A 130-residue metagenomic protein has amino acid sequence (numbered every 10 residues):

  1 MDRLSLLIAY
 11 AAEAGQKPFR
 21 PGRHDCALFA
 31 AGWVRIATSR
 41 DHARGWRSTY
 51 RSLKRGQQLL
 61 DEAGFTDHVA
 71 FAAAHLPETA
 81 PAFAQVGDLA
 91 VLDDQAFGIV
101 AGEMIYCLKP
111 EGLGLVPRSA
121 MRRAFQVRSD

Functional and structural regions predicted by a protein language model:
M1-E62: N-terminal capping segments
D25-A27, S52, T66, Y106 (+1 more regions): A generic structural micro-environment signature that highlights single residues at secondary-structure boundaries
K54-L115: ...with weaker cross-activation on analogous glycine-rich loops/strands in unrelated enzymes
V116-D130: Glycine- and charge-enriched low-complexity intrinsically disordered segments
